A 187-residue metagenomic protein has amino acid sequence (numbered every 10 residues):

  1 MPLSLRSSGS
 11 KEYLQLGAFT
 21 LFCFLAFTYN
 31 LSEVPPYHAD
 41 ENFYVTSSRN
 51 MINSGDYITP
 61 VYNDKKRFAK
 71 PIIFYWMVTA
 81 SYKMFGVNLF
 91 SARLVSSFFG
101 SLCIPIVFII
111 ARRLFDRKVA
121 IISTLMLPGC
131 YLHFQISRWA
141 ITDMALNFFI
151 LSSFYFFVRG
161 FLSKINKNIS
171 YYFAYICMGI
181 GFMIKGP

Functional and structural regions predicted by a protein language model:
P2-P187: Membrane-integral, polyisoprenol-dependent glycosyltransferases of the GT-C/oligosaccharyltransferase superfamily
